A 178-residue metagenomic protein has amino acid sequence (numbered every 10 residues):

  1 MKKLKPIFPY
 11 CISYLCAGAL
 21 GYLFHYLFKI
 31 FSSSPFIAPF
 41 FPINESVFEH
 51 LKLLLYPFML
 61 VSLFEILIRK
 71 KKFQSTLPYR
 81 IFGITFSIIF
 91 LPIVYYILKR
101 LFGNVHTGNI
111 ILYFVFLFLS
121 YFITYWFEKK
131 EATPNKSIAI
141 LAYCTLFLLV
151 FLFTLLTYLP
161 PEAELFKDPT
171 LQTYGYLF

Functional and structural regions predicted by a protein language model:
M1-S13: N-terminal membrane topogenic signal
C16-S33, F153-L159: Alpha-helical transmembrane segments of multi-pass membrane proteins
A17, K52-E65, F114-Y125: Hydrophobic cores of alpha-helical transmembrane segments in multi-pass inner/ER membrane proteins, independent
G21, H25, V61, E65 (+1 more regions): Small-polar-interrupted transmembrane alpha-helices in polytopic inner-membrane proteins
I37-N44, F102-Y113, K167-Q172: Non-cytosolic membrane-interface motifs at loop->transmembrane helix junctions
P39-K52, Y174-F178: Short aromatic-rich membrane-water interface segments that cap or initiate transmembrane helices in multi-pass membrane
F73, Y96-T107: Membrane-interface helix caps and helix-loop-helix hairpins in membrane proteins
E128-F178: Terminal transmembrane helical module of multi-pass membrane proteins
